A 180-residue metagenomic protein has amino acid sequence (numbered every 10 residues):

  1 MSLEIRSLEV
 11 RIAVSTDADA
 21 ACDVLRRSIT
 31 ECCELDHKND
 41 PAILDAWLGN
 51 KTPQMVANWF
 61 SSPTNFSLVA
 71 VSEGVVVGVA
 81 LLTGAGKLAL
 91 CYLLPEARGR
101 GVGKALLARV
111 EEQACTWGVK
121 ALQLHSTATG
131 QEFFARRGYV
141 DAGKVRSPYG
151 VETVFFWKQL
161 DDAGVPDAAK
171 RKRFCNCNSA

Functional and structural regions predicted by a protein language model:
M1-D19, D162-A180: Conserved N-terminal entry element of GNAT/NAT acetyltransferase domains
I12-T16, D23-E96, L107-R109, Q113 (+2 more regions): Acetyl-CoA-dependent GNAT
N65, L88, A121, V151-T153: Short coil/loop residues immediately preceding or within conserved phosphate-binding loops of NTP-utilizing enzyme
V79, A85, G99, Q131 (+2 more regions): A short, glycine- and basic residue-enriched loop/turn that sits immediately adjacent to a domain's principal
G101-G103: Conserved G/P- and acidic residue-centered "switch" motifs that form tight phosphate/ATP-binding loops in soluble
A114-T127: Conserved GNAT acetyl-CoA-binding A-motif
Q123-H125, V140-W157: Conserved catalytic-core motifs of GNAT/GCN5-like acyltransferases
F134, Y139: Conserved active-site tyrosine of GNAT-family acetyltransferases
